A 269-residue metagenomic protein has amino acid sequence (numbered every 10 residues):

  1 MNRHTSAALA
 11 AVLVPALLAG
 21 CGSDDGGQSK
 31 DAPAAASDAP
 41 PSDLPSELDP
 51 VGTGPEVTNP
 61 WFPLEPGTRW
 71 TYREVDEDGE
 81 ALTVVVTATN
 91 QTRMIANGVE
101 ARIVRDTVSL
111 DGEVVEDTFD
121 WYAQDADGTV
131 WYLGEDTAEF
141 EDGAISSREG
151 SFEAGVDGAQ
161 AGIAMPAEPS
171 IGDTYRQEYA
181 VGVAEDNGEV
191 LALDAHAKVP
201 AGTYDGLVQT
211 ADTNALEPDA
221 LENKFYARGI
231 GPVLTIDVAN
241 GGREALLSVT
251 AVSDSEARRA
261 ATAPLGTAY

Functional and structural regions predicted by a protein language model:
M1-L9: Bacterial N-terminal signal peptides that target proteins for export
A16-G20: C-terminal motif of bacterial Sec signal peptides marking the signal peptidase cleavage site
G22-Y269: Conserved functional acidic sites
